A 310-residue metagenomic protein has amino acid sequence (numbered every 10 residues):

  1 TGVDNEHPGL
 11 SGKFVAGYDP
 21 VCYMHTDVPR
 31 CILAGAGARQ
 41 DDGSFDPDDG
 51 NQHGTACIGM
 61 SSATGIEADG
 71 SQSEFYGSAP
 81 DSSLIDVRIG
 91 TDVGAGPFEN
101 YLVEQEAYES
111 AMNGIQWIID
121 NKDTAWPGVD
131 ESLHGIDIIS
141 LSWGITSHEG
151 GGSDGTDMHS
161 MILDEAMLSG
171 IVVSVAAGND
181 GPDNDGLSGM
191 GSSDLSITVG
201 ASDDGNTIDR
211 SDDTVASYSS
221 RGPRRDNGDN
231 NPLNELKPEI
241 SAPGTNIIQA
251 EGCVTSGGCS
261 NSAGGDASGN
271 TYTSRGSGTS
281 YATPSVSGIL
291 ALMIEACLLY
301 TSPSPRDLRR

Functional and structural regions predicted by a protein language model:
T1-E109, E131-D137, L168, S192-S196 (+5 more regions): Subtilisin-like serine protease catalytic core
G2-V3, G181, D307: Short, glycine/acidic-enriched loop or turn micro-motifs at the edges of active sites
T64, A68, I89-L195, A201-N206 (+2 more regions): Substrate-binding/access-modulating region of protease and related hydrolase catalytic domains
T214: Active-site-adjacent helix-turn-beta-strand microarchitecture at beta-sheet edges that either contains or buttresses
Y300-R310: Single conserved hydrophobic/aromatic residue that forms the stacking wall/gate of nucleotide- or nucleobase-binding
